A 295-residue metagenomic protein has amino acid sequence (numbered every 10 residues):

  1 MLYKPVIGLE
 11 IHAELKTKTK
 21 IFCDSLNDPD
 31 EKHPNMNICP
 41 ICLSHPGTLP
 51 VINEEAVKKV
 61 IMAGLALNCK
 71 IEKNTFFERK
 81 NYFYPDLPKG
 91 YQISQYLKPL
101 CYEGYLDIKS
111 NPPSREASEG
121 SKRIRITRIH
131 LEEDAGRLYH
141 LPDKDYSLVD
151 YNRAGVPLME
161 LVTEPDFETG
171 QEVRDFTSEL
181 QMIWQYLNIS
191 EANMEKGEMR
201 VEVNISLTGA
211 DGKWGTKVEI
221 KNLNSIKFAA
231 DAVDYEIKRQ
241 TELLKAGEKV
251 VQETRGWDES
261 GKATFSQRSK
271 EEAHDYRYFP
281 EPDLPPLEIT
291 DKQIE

Functional and structural regions predicted by a protein language model:
M1-P113, S121-E295: Basic, nucleic-acid-interacting segments
